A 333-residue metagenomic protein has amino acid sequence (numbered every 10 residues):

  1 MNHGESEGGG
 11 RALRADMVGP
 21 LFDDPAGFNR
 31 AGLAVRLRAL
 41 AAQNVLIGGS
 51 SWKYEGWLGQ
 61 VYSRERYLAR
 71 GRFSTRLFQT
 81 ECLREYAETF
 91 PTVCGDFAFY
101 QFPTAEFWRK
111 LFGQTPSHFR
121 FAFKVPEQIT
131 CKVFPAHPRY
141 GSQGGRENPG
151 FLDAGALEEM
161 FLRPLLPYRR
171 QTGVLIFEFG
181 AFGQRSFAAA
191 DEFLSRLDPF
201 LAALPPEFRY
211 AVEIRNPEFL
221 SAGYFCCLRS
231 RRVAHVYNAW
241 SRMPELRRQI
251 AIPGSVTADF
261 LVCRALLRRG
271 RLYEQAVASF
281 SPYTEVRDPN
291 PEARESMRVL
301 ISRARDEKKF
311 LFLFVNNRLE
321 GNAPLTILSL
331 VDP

Functional and structural regions predicted by a protein language model:
N2-P333: Residues lining hydrophobic/aromatic ligand-binding pockets adjacent to catalytic sites
